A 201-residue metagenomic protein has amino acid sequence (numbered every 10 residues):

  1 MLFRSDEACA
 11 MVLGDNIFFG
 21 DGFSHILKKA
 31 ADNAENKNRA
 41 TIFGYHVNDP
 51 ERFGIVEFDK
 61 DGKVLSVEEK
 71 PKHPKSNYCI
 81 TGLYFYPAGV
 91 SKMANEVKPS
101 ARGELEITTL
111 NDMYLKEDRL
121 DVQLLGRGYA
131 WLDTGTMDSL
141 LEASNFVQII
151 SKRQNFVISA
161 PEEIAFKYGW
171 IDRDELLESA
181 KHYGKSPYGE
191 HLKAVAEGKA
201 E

Functional and structural regions predicted by a protein language model:
M1-K60, F85-Y86, A94-N95: Conserved beta-loop-beta/alpha segment of the NTase-like Rossmann-fold superfamily that binds/positions NTPs
R4, A34, V147-Q148, G169: Generic helix-packing signal
A10, S24, A31-D32, K63-E162 (+2 more regions): Catalytic-core segments of class I nucleotidyltransferases/pyrophosphorylases that form NMP-activated intermediates
E35-N38, R119, W170: Residue-level recognition of short, well-ordered coil/turn positions that link secondary-structure elements
N36, V157, E190-K193: Juxtamembrane helix-loop transition sites at the ends of transmembrane segments in multi-pass membrane proteins
E51-G54, W131-G135, Y168: Short, solvent-exposed polar/charged micro-motifs at secondary-structure junctions
L125, S151, P161-G169, A194-E201: Flexible, glycine-rich loop/tail regions that form catalytic "lids" or insertion modules at the edges of active sites
W170-I171, E175-E201: Short, amphipathic C-terminal "tail helix"
